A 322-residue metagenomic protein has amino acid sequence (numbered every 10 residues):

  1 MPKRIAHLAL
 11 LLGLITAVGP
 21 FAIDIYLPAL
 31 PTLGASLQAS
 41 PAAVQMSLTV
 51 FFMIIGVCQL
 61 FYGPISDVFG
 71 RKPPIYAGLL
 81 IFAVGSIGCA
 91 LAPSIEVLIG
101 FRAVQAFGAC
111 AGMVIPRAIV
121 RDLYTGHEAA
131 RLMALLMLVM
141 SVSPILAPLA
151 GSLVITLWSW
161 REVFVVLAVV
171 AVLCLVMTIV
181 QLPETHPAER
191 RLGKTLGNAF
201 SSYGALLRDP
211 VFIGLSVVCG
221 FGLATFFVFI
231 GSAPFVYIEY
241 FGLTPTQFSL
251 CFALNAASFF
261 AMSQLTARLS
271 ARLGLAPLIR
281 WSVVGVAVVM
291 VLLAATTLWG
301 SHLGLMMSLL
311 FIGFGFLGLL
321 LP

Functional and structural regions predicted by a protein language model:
Q38, G70, L91-V97, G108 (+2 more regions): Helix-breaking motifs and short loop linkers at transmembrane-helix boundaries and internal kinks in secondary membrane
V57-E96: Conserved MFS/SLC helix-loop-helix module at the cytosolic interface between two early adjacent transmembrane helices
Q59-G70, M262-A276: Helix-to-loop junctions at the C-terminal end of transmembrane segments in multipass secondary transporters
I81, G85-G88, E96-V104, G304-I312: Paired small-residue
P93, V97, L135-V180: Helix-loop-helix hairpin linking two adjacent transmembrane segments in secondary transporters
F101-M140: Cytoplasmic helix-loop-helix junction between adjacent transmembrane helices in 12-TM secondary transporters
P183-S216: Juxtamembrane intracellular "pre-TM" segments in multi-pass secondary transporters
I279-L321: C-terminal transmembrane helical hairpin of 12-TM major facilitator-type secondary transporters
